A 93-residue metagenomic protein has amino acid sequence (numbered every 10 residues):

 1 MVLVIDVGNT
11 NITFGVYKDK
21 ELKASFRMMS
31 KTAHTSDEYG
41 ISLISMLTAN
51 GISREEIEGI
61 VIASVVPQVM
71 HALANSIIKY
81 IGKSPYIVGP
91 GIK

Functional and structural regions predicted by a protein language model:
M1-A24: Gly/Thr-rich phosphate-binding beta-strand-loop-beta motif of the actin/hexokinase/Hsp70
M1-V4, S25-K93: Nucleotide/phosphate-binding catalytic cleft detector across ATP-hydrolyzing and phosphate-transferring enzymes
